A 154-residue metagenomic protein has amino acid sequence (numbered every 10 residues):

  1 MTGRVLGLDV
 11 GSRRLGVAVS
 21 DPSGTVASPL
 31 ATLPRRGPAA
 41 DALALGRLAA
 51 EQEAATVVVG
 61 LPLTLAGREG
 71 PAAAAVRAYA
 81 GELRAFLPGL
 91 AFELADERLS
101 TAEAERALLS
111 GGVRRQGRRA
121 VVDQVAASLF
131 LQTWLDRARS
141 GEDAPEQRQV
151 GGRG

Functional and structural regions predicted by a protein language model:
M1-L8, S12-G154: Phosphate- and other anionic-substrate recognition elements at nucleic-acid/protein interfaces
